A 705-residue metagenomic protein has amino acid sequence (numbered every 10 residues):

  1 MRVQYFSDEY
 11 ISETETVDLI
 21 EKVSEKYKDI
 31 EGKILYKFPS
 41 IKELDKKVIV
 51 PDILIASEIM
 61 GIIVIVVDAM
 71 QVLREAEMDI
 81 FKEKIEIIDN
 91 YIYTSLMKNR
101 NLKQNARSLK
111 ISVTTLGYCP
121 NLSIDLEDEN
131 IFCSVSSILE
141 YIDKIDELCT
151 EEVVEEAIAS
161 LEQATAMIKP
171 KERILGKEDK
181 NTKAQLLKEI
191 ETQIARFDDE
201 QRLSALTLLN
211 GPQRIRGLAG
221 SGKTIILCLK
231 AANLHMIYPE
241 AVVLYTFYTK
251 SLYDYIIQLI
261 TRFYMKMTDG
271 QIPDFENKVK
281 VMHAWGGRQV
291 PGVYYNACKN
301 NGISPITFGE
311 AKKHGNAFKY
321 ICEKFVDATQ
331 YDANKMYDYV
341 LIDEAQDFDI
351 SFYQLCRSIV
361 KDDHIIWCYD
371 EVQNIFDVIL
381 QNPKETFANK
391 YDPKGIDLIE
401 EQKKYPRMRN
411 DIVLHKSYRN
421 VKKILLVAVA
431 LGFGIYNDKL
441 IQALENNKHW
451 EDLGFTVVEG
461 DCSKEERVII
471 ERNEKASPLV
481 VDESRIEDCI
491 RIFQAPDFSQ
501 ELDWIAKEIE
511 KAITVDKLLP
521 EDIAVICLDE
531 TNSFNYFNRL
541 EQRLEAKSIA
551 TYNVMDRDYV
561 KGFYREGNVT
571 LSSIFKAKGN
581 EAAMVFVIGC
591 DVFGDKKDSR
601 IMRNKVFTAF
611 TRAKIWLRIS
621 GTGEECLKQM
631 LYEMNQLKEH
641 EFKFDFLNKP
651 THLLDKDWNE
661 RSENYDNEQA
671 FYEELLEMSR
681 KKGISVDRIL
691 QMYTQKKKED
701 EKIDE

Functional and structural regions predicted by a protein language model:
M1-L175: Accessory nucleic-acid engagement/destabilization modules that flank
I34-V67, E151-Q289, T611: P-loop NTPase Walker
L44, R74-E83, G292-G315, V378-K390 (+2 more regions): Short, flexible/disordered intra-domain loops and linkers
S57-M97, K110, L126-S136, I260-D332 (+3 more regions): Conserved P-loop NTPase-based nucleic-acid remodeling module centered on helicase motor cores
L102-A106, Y331, T514-L518: Surface-exposed acidic, glycine-flexible loop patches that form ligand/cofactor-binding and adhesion interfaces
D179-T192, G315-D327, I470-D497: Alpha-helix-centered segments that form part of catalytic cores
N181, Q185-T207, P212-R216, V281-A284 (+4 more regions): Conserved helicase NTPase motor core
R214-L244, Y248-P273, W285-R288, Y339 (+3 more regions): Conserved helicase motor core of SF1/SF2 NTP-dependent helicases
